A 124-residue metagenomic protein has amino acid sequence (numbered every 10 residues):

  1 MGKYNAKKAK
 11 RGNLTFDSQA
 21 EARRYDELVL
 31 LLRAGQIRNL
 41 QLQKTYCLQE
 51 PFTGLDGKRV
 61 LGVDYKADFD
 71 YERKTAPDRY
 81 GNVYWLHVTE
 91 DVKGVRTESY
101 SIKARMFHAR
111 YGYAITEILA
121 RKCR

Functional and structural regions predicted by a protein language model:
M1-R124: Electrostatic, structured charged patches in enzyme active sites and in nucleic-acid/phosphate-binding
